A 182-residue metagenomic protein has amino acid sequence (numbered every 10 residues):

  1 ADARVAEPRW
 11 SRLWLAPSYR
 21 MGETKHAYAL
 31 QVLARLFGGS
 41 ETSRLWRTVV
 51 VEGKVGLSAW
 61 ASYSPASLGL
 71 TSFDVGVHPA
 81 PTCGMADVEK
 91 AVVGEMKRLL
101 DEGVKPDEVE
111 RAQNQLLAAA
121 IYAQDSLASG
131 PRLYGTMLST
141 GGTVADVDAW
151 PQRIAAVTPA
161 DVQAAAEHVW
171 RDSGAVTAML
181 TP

Functional and structural regions predicted by a protein language model:
A1-D2, S64-S67, H168-V169: Replace "in large, NTP-powered and nucleic-acid-processing enzymes" with "in large, NTP-powered factors and other
A1-T42: His/Glu-based metal-binding/catalytic segments typifying zinc-dependent metallopeptidases
P8-Y19, W46-A155, G174-T181: M16 family metallopeptidases and their MPP-like homologs
A34-G38, R47, T136, E167: Generic alpha-helical structural context detector
R35, G94-R98, A164, H168: A generic structural signal for well-ordered alpha-helical segments enriched in polar/charged residues
D161-T181: Bilobed periplasmic-binding protein-like "clamshell/Venus-flytrap" ligand-binding domains
